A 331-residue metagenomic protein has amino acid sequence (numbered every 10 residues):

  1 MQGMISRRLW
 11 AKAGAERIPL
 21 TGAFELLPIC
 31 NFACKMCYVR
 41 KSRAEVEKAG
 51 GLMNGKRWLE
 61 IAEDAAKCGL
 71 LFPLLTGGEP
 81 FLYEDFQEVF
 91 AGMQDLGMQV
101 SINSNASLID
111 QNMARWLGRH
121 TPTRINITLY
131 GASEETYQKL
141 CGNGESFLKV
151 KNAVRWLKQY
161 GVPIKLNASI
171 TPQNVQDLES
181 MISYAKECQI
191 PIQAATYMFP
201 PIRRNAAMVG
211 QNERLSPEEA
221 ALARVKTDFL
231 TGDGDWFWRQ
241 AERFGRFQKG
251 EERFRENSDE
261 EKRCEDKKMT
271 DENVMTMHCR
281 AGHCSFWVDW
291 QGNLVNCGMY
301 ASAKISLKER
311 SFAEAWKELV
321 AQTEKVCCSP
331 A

Functional and structural regions predicted by a protein language model:
M1-R124, A223: Conserved alpha-helical substructure of the radical SAM core
M4-I18, C264, D271-R280, S285-A331: Flexible mid-to-C-terminal extensions adjoining Fe-S/redox cofactors in radical SAM and related proteins
C30, I127, G292: Conserved, mostly hydrophobic/aromatic
M36-Y38, I102, L166, A194 (+1 more regions): Hydrophobic residues in well-ordered beta-strands that form the structural core
K56-E63, K67, E88-D95, N112-R115 (+8 more regions): Replace "anionic and nucleotidyl ligands
P80, L108, I170-Q173, S302: Short histidine/acidic/glycine/proline-rich micro-motifs that form metal- and phosphate-coordinating active-site loops
T128-Y130, E135-H278, W290, L307: Radical SAM enzyme [4Fe-4S]-AdoMet core and its adjacent flexible, acidic and glycine-rich loops/tails across
